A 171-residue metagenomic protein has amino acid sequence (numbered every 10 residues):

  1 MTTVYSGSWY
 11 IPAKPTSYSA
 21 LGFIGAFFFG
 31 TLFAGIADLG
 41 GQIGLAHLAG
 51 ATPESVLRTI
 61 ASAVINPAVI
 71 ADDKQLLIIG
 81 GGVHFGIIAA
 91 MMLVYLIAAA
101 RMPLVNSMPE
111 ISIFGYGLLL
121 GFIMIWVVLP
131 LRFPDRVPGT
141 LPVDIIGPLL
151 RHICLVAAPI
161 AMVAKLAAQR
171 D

Functional and structural regions predicted by a protein language model:
M1-S19: Short, Lys/Arg-rich, polar N-terminal cytosolic tail immediately upstream of the first transmembrane signal-anchor
S17-G50: N-terminal signal-anchor transmembrane alpha helix
D38-A46, Y95-P103, V128-R132, V163-A168: Membrane-water interface at transmembrane helix exits
L48-A49, W126-L149: Interfacial helix-loop-helix junctions of multi-pass membrane proteins
L48-D73: Membrane-interface interhelical connector segments
I79-A99: Hydrophobic alpha-helical transmembrane segments
A90, R151-K165: Hydrophobic cores of alpha-helical transmembrane segments in multi-pass inner/ER membrane proteins, independent
A100-I123, D171: Internal alpha-helical transmembrane segments of multi-pass membrane proteins
